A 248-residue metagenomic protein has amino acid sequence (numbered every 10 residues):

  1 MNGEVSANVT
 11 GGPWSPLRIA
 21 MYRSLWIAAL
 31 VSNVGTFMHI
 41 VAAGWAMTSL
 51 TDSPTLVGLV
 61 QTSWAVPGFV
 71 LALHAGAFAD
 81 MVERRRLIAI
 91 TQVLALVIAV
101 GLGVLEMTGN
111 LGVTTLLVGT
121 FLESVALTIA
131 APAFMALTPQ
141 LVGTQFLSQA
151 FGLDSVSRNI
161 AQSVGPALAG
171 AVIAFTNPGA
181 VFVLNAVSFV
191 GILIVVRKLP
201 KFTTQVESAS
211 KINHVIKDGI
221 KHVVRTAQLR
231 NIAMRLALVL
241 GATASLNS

Functional and structural regions predicted by a protein language model:
M1-S248: Alpha-helical transmembrane-bundle signature of multi-pass membrane transport and export proteins
